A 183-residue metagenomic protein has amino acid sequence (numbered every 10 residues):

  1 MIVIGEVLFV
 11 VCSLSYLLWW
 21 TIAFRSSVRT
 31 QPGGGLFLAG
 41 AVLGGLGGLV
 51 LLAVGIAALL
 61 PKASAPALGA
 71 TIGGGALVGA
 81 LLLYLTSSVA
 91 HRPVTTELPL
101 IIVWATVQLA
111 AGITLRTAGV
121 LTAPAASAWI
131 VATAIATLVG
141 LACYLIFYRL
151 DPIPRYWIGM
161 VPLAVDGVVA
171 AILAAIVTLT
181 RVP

Functional and structural regions predicted by a protein language model:
M1-G69: N-terminal topogenic module of multi-pass integral membrane proteins
I2-V3, I113-I146: Short alpha-helical packing/oligomerization segments
V10-L14, G69-Y84, L100-I113, A132-L141: Generic alpha-helical transmembrane segments
F24-F37, S88-E97, L150-I158: Membrane-interface helix-boundary motifs at transmembrane edges
Q31-L46, P99-W104, G159-D166: Juxtamembrane helix-loop boundaries in multi-pass membrane proteins
L59-P61, A80-V94: Membrane-helix boundary elements
L145-V169: Interfacial loop-to-transmembrane junctions
A170-P183: Juxtamembrane boundary at the C-terminal end of a transmembrane helix
